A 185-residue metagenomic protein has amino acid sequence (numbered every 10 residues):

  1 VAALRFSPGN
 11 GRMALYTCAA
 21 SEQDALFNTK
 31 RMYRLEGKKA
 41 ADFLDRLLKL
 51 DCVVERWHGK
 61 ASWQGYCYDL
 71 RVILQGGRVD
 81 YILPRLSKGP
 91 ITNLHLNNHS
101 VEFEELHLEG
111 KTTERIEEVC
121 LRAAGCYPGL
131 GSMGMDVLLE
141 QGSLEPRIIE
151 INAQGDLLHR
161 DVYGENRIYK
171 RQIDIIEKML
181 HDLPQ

Functional and structural regions predicted by a protein language model:
V1, Y68-L70, I149: Change "...and in nucleic-acid phosphodiester-cleaving endonucleases..." to "...and in nucleic-acid processing enzymes
V1-L4, Y169: A broadly tuned "polar low-complexity/structure-edge" signature
F6-R122, D161-N166: ATP-dependent carboxylate/phosphate-activation module, predominantly the ATP-grasp catalytic core and closely related
V53, G134-M135: A short linear hydrophobic-aromatic micro-motif
R71, D136-L138: Short, surface-exposed charged micro-motifs
H95-S132, L139-Q185: C-terminal active-site "lid" helix and adjoining low-complexity regulatory extension at the edge of ATP-using catalytic
